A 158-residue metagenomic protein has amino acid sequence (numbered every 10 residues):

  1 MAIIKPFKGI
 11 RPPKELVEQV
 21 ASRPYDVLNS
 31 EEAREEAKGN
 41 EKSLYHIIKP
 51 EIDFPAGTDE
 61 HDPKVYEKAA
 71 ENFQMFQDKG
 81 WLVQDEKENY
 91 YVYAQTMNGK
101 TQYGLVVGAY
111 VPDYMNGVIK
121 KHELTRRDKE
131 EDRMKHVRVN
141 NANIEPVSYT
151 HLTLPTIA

Functional and structural regions predicted by a protein language model:
M1-Y149: N-terminal extension/subdomain marker
N143, T156-I157: A very general structural signal that marks isolated residues within well-ordered alpha-helical segments
T150-T156: Conserved small/polar residues in nucleotide/adenosyl-binding loops
